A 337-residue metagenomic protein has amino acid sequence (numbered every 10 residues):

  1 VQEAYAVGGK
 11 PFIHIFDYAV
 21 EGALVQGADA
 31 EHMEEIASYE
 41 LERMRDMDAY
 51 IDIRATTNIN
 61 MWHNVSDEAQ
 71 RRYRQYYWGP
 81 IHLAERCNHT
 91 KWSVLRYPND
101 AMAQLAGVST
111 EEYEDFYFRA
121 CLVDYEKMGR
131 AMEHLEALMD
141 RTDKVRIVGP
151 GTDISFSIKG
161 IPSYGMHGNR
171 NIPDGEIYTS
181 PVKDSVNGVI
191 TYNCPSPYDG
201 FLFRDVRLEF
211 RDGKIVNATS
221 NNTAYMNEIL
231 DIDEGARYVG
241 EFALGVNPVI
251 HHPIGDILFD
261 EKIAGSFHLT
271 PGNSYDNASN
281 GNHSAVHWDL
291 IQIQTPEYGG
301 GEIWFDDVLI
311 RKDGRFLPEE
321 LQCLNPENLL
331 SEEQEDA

Functional and structural regions predicted by a protein language model:
V1-N187, E320, L324-L330, E335-D336: Active-site bordering "gate/hinge" segments that shape substrate access to catalytic or cofactor-binding pockets
T56-N58, N99, T152, I161 (+7 more regions): Short, glycine-/Ser/Thr-/acidic-enriched flexible segments
L138-K144, L202-R204, T295-E302: A short, compositionally biased
I147, E209, I303: Short aromatic-centered micro-motifs
K183-E228: Long, well-ordered mid-to-C-terminal structural blocks that present hydrophobic/aromatic surfaces
N187, F203-D205, D212, R237-E241 (+2 more regions): Active-site lining segments that contact anionic ligands and/or coordinate catalytic metals
N217-H283: Dual-mode signal for accessory low-complexity, basic/Gly-rich regions
G255-E332: Internal helix-turn-beta structural module
